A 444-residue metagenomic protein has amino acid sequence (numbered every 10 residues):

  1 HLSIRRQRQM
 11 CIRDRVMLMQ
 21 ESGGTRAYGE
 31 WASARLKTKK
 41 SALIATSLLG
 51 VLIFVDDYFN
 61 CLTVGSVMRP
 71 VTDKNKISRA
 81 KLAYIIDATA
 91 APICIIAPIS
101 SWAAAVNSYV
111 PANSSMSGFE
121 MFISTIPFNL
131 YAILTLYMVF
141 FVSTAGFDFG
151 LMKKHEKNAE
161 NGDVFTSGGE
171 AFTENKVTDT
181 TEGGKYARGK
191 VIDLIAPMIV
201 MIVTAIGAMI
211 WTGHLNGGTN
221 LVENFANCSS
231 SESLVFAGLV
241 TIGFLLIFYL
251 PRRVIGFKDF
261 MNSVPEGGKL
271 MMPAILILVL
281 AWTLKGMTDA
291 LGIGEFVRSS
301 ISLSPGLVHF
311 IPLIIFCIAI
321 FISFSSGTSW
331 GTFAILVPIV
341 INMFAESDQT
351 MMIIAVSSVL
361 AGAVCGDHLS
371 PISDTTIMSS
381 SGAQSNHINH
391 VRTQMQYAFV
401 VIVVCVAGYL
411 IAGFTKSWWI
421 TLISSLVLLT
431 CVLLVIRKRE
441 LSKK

Functional and structural regions predicted by a protein language model:
H1-R8, I12: Single conserved hydrophobic/aromatic residue that forms the stacking wall/gate of nucleotide- or nucleobase-binding
R5-R6, M121-N129, Y186-G189, T219-G238 (+2 more regions): Interfacial loop-to-helix junctions that mark the boundaries of transmembrane helices in multi-pass membrane
R13-M17, S47-I53, A91, S101-S108 (+10 more regions): Hydrophobic core segments of alpha-helical transmembrane domains in multi-pass membrane transport and ion-translocation
E21-K37, S66-S78, M116-G118, L151-F165 (+3 more regions): Flexible loop linkers connecting adjacent transmembrane helices in multi-pass alpha-helical membrane transporters
A32-F119, S325-C365, T375-N389, C431-K438: Hydrophobic transmembrane alpha-helices that form the pore/transport pathway of multi-pass ion and small-solute
V71-V164, T181-D193, T376-V432: Membrane-core helix-loop-helix motifs of multi-pass transport proteins
T135-C228, L239-S263, G382, I388-M395 (+1 more regions): Long, contiguous bundles of hydrophobic transmembrane helices that form the permeation core of multi-pass
M272-L276, L280-L284, T288-L291, P305-F333 (+1 more regions): C-terminal transmembrane helix pair
